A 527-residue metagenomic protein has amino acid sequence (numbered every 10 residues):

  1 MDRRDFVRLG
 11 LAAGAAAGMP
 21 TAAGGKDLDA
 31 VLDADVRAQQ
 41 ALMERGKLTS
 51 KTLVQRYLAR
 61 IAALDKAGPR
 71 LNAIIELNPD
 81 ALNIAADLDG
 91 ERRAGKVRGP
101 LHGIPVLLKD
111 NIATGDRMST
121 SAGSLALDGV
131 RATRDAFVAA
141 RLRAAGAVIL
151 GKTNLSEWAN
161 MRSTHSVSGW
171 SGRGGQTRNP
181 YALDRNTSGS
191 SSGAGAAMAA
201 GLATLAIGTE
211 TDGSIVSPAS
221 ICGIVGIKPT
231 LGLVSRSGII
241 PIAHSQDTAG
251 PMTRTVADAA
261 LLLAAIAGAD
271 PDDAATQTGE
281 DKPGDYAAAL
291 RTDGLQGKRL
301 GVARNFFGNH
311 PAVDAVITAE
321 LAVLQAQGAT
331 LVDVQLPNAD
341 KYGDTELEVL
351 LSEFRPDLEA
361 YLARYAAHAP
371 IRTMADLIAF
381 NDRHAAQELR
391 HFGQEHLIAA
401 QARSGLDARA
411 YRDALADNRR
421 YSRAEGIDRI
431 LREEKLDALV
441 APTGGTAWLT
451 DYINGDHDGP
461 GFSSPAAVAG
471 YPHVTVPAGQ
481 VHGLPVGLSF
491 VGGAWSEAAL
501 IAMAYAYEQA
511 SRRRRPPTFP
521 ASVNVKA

Functional and structural regions predicted by a protein language model:
M1-A13: N-terminal secretory signal peptides and thylakoid transit peptides that target proteins across membranes
K26-D212, T230, R254, Q296-R299 (+3 more regions): Gly/Ser-rich catalytic/binding loops embedded in alpha/beta enzyme cores
E44-R45, L58-K66, A86-R93, R143-A144 (+8 more regions): Sec-exported extracytoplasmic/periplasmic mature domains
G46, G103, A144, V148 (+3 more regions): Glycine-rich, small-residue loops and helix-cap segments that act as flexible hinges at active-site edges
H102-A122, A288-A303, S352-R423, D428 (+1 more regions): Short helix-loop capping/hinge segments that flank enzyme active sites or metal/cofactor-binding pockets
S121-S124, R178-A182, S190, I240-T248 (+2 more regions): Flexible glycine/proline-enriched surface loops and loop-helix/loop-strand junctions
A122-G123, D128, H310-P311, W448-D456: Glycine/threonine-rich flexible loop motifs
A144, V148, A199-R304, T318-Q327 (+2 more regions): Structural helix-boundary/capping segments
